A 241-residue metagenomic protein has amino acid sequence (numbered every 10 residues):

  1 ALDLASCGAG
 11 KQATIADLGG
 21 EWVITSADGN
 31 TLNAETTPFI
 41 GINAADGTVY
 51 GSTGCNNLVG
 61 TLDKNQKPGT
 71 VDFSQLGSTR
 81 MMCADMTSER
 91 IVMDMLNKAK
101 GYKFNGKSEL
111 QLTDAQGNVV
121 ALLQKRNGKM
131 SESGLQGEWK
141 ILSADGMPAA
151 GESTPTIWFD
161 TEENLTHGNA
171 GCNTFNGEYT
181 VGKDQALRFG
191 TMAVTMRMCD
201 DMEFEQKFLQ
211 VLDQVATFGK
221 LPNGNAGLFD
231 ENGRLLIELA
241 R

Functional and structural regions predicted by a protein language model:
L2-R241: Lipid interaction determinants
